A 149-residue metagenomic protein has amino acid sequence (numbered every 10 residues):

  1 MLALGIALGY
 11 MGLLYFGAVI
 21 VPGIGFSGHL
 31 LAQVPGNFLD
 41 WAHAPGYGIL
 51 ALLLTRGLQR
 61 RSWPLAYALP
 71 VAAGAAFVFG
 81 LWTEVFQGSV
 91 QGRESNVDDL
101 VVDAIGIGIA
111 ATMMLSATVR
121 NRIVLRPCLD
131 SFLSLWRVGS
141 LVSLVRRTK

Functional and structural regions predicted by a protein language model:
M1-A3, R61-V71, R93-V97: Membrane-helix interface segments
M1-R56, G139, V145-T148: "…centered on the first transmembrane helix and the immediately adjacent amphipathic helix/loop
L4-L8, P45, L69-G74, L100-A104: Hydrophobic alpha-helical transmembrane segments
A7-A18, A68-G88: Small-polar-interrupted transmembrane alpha-helices in polytopic inner-membrane proteins
I24-L31, G80-G108: Interfacial helix-loop-helix junctions of multi-pass membrane proteins
L31-G36, Q59-Y67, I123-D130: Membrane interface segments of multi-pass transport proteins and intramembrane proteases
P45-R61, I105-N121: Membrane-interfacial alpha-helical segments at the cytosolic side of multi-pass membrane proteins
L125-V145: Short, highly charged, low-complexity non-transmembrane loops/tails of multi-pass membrane proteins
